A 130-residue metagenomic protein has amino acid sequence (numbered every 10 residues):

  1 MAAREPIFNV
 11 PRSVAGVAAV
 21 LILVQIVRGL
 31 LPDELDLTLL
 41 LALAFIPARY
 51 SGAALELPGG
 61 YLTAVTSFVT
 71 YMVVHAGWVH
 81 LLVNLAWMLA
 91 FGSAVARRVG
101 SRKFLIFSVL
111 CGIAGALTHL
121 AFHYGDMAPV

Functional and structural regions predicted by a protein language model:
M1-F68, I113: N-terminal signal-anchor transmembrane helix
T70-V130: Transmembrane helix-loop-helix
